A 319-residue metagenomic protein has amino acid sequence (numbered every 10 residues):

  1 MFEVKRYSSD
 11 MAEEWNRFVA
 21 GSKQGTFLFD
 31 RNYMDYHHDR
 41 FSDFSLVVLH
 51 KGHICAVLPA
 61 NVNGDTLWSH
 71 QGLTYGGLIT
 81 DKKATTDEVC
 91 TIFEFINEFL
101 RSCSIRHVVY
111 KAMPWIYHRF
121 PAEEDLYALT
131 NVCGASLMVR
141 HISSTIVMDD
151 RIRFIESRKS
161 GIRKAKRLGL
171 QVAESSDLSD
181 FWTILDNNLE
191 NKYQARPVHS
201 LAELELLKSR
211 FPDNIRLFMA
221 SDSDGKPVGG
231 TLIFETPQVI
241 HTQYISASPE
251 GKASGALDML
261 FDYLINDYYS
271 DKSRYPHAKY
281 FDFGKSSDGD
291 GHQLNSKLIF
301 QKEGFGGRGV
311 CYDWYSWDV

Functional and structural regions predicted by a protein language model:
F2, R6-K51, A60-T66, P114-G251: A conserved beta-strand-loop-helix scaffold within acyl/acetyltransferase catalytic domains
F18, F99-S102, D267: Short alpha-helical functional segments enriched in proximate histidine and acidic residues
F41-D43, S102-I105, Y275-A278: Short, high-confidence coil segments that cap the C-terminus of an alpha-helix and link into the following beta-strand
L49, L58-A60, L73, I79-D81 (+2 more regions): Aromatic (often tryptophan-rich) hydrophobic motifs at membrane interfaces
H70-I79, W182-N187: Short, basic/glycine-rich phosphate-binding loops at helix/coil junctions that contact nucleotide phosphates
L73-R119: A gly/proline- and charged-residue-enriched helix-loop-helix capping module
T86, H118-P121, G289-L294: Short, flexible/disordered intra-domain loops and linkers
Y110, R140, S175, F283 (+1 more regions): Residue-level detector of family-conserved "landmark" positions at structurally sensitive sites
